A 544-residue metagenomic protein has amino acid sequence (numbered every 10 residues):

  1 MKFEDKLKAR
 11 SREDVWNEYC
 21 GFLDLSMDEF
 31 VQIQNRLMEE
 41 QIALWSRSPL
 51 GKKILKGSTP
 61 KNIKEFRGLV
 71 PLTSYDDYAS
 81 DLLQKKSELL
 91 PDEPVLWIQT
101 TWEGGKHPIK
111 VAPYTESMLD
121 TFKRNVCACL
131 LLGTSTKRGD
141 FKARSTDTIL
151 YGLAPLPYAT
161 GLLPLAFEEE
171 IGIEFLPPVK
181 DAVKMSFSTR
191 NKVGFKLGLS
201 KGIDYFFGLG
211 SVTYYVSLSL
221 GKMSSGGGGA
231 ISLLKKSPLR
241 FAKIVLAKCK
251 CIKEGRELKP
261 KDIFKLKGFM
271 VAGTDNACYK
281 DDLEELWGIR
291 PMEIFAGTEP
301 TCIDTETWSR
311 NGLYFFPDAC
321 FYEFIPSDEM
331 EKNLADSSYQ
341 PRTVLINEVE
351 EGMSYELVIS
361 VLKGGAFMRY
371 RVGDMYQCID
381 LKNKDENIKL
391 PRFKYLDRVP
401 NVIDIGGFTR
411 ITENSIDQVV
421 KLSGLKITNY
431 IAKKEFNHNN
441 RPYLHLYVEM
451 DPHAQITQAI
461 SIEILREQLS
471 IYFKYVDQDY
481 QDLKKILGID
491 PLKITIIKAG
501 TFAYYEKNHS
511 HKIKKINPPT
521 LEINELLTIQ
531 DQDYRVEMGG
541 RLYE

Functional and structural regions predicted by a protein language model:
M1-G51, D81, L165-E544: Active-site glycine/GP-rich loop and adjacent strand/helix microenvironment that borders small-molecule binding pockets
R36-I98, K106-D120, C127-R144, Y158-L162: Active-site diphosphate/adenylate-binding microenvironment
P60-V70, T148-G152, D490-T495: Amphipathic alpha-helical surface "interface" segments used for docking/oligomerization or membrane association within
S87-L90, Y151, G208, V271: Redox-cofactor binding/interface segments in oxidoreductases and associated redox assembly factors
T101: Function-critical acidic carboxylates
G104-H107, D374: Active-site-proximal glycine-rich helix-loop-beta segment
T121-A128, Y215, S415: Short amphipathic alpha-helical face segments that pack within enzyme cores and frequently flank/anchor catalytic
L132-I173, D181-V183: Conserved AMP-binding loop of ANL adenylate-forming enzymes
